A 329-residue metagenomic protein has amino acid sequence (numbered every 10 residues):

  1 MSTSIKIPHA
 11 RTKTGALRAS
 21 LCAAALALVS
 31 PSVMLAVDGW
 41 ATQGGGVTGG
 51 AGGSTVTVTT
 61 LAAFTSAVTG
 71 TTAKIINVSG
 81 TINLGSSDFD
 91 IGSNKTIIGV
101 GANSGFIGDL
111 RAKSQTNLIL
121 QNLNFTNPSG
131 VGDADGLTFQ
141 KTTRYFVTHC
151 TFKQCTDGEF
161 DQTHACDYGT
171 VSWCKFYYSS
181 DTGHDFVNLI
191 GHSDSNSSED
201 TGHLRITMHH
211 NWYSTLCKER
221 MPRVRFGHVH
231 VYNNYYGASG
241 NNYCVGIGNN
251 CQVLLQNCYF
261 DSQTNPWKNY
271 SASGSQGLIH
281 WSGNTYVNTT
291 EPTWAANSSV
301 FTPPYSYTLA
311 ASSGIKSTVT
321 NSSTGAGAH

Functional and structural regions predicted by a protein language model:
M1-G15: N-terminal secretory signal peptides that target proteins for export/translocation
A19-P31: Bacterial N-terminal signal peptides
M34-A36: Boundary at the C-terminal end of the N-terminal hydrophobic targeting segment
D38-N77: Acidic Gly/Asp/Thr-rich repetitive segments characteristic of extracellular carbohydrate-active and adhesion proteins
T65-A73, I82-I98, S104-N122, T126-T143: Extracellular beta-strand-rich solenoid/capping regions of secreted or surface-exposed proteins that bind or remodel
D88, D109, G136, E159 (+4 more regions): Structural detector of coil-to-beta-strand junctions
N94-A102, T116-N127, T143-T156, C166-R220 (+3 more regions): Right-handed parallel beta-helix
R223-H329: Extracellular beta-rich repeat passengers
